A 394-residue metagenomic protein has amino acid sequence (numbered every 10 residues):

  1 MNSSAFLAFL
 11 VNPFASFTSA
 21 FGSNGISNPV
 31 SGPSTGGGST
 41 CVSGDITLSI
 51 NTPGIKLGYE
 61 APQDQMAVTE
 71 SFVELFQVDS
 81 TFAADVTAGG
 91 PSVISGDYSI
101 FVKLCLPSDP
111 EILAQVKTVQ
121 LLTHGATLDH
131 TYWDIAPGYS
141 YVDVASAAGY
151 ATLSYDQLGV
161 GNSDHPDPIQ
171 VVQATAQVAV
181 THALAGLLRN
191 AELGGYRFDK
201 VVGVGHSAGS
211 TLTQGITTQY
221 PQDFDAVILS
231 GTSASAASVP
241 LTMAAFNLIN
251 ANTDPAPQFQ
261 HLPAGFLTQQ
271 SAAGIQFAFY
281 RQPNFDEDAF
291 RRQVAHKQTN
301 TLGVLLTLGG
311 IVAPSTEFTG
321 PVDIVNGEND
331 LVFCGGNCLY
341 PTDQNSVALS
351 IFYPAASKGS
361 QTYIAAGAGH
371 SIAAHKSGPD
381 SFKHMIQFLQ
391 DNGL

Functional and structural regions predicted by a protein language model:
G25-Q115: N-terminal cap/lid segment of alpha/beta-hydrolase-fold proteins
D109-L153: Short, surface-exposed "cap/lid" segments of acyl-processing enzymes
D156-V171, H370-S371: Glycine-rich "HGGG/HGxG" loop immediately N-terminal to the catalytic nucleophile of the alpha/beta-hydrolase
Q170-G195: Alpha/beta-hydrolase active-site loop
L193-S207: Alpha/beta-hydrolase fold nucleophile elbow
Q214-T299: Alpha/beta-hydrolase-fold enzymes
F318, I324-N326: Short beta-strand/loop motif that positions the catalytic acidic residue of the alpha/beta-hydrolase fold
K358-L394: Catalytic active-site module of serine/aspartate enzymes centered on a nucleophile-bearing elbow/loop
